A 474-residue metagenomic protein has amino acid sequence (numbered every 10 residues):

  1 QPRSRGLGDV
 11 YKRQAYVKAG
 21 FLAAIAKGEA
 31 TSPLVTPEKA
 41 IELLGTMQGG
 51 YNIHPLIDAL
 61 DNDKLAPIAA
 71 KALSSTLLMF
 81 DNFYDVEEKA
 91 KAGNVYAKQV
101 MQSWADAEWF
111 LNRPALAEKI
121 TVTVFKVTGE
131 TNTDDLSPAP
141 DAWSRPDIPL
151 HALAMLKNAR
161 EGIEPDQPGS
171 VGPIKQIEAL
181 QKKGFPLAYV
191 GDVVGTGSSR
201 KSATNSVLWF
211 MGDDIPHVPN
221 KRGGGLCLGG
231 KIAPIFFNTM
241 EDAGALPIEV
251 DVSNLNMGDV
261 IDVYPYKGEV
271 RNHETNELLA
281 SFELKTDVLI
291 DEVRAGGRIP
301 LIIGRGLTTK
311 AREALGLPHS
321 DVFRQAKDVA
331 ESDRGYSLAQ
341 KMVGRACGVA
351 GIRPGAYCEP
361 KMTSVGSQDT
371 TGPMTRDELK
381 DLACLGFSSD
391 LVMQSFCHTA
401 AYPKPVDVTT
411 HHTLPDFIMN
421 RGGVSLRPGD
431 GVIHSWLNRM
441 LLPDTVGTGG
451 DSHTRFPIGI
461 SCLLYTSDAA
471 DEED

Functional and structural regions predicted by a protein language model:
Q1-Y11, Y465, A469-D474: Single conserved hydrophobic/aromatic residue that forms the stacking wall/gate of nucleotide- or nucleobase-binding
A15-A19, I53: Core helices of alpha-solenoid repeat scaffolds
F21-A26, P55-I57, D85-E87: Buried hydrophobic core positions in alpha-solenoid tandem helical repeats
P33-P37, A66: Residue-level detector of extended alpha-helical repeat arrays and alpha-solenoid scaffolds
E38-I41, I57, A70-K71: Hydrophobic core positions within HEAT/HEAT-like alpha-solenoid repeats
G45-N52, D61, K71-A469: Fe-S-dependent hydro-lyases/dehydratases of central metabolism
